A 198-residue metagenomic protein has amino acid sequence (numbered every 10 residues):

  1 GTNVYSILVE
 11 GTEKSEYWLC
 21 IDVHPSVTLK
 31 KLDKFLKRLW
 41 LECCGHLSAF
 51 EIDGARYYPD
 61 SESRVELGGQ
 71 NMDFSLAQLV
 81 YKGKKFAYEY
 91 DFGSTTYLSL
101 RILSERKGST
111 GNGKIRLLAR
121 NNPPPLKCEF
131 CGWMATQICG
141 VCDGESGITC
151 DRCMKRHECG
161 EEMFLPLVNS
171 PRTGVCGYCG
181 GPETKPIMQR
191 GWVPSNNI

Functional and structural regions predicted by a protein language model:
G1-I198: Short linear regulatory motifs enriched in tryptophan with gly/pro/ser
